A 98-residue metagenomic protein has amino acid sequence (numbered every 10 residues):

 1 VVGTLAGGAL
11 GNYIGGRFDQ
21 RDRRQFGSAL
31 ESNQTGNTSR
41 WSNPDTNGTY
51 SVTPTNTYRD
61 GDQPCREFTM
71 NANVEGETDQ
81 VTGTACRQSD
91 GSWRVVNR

Functional and structural regions predicted by a protein language model:
V1-N33: Short, low-complexity, glycine-enriched hydrophobic/amphipathic alpha-helices that associate with lipid bilayers
Q25-S92: Amphipathic, membrane-inserting segments
R98: Surface loops and adjacent helix of pleckstrin homology
